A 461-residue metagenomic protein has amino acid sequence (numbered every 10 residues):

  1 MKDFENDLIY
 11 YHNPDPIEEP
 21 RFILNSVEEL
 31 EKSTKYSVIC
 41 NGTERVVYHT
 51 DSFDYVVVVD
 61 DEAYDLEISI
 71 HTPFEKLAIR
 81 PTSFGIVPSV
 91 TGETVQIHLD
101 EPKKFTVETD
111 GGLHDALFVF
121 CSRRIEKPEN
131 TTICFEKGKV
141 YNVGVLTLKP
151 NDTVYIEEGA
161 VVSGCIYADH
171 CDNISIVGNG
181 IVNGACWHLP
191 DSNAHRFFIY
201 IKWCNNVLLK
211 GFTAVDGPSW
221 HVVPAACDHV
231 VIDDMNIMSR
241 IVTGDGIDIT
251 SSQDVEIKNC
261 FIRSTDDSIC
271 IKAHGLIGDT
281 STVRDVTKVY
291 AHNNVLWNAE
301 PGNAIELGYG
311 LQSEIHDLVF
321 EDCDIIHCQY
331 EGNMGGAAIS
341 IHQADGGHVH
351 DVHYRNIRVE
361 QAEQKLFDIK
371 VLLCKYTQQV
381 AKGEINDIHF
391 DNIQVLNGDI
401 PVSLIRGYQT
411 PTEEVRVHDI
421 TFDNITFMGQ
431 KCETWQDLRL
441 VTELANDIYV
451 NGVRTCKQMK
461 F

Functional and structural regions predicted by a protein language model:
M1-F461: Extracellular/periplasmic carbohydrate-active domains that bind, remodel, or depolymerize complex polysaccharides
